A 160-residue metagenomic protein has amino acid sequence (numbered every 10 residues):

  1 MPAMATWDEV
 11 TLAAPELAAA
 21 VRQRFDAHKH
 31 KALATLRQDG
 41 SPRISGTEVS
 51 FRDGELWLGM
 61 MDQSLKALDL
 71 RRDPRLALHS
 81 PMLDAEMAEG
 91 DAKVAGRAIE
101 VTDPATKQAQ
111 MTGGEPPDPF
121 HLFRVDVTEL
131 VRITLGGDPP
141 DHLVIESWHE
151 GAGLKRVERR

Functional and structural regions predicted by a protein language model:
M1-E16, E86-R160: Charged, gly/pro-rich active-site loop segments
W7-Q38: Short, conserved active-site entrance elements at the starts or edges of catalytic domains
A18, Q63-S64: Structural motif corresponding to alpha-helix initiation and N-cap regions
R24, A32, E48-F51, L58 (+3 more regions): Broad hydrophobic/π-residue packing in well-ordered secondary structure
H28-D62, L68-L70, L76-P81: Short beta-strand segments
L36-D39, T47, D73, H79 (+3 more regions): Surface-exposed loop/turn and secondary-structure junction residues enriched for glycine/proline
L65-K66, A85-M87: Short gly/pro/ser/thr-enriched loop/turn and capping motifs at secondary-structure boundaries
